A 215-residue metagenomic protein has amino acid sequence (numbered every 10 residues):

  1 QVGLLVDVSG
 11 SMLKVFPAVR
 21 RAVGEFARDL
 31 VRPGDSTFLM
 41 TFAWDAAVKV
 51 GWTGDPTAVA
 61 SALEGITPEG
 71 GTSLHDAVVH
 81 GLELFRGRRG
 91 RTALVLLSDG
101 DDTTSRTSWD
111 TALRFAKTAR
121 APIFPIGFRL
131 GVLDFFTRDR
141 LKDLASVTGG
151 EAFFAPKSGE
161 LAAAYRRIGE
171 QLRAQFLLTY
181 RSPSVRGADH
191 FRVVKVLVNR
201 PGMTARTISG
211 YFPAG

Functional and structural regions predicted by a protein language model:
Q1-G215: Scaffold/interface architecture of coatomer-like assemblies
